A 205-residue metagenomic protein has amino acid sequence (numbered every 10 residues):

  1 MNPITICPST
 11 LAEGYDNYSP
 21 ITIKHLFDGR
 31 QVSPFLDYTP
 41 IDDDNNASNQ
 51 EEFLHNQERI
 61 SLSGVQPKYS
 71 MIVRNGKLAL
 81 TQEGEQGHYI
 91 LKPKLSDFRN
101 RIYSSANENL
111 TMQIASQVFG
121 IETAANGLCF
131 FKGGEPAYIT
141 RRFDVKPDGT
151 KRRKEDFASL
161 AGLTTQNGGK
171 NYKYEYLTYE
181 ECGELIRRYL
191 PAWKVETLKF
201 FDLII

Functional and structural regions predicted by a protein language model:
M1-A47, R188, A192: Regulatory N- and C-terminal appendages and interdomain linkers associated with kinase/kinase-like NTP transferase
P20, T150-K154, E175-C182: Alpha-helix initiation and N-capping motif
D44-F53, L198-L203: Short, hydrophobic/aliphatic alpha-helical segments
A47-K170: Conserved ATP-binding subdomain of kinase catalytic cores across diverse folds
Y103-F119, L177-I205: Conserved kinase catalytic-core segment
K154, K170-E175, T197-F200: Short coil/turn segments at secondary-structure boundaries
L160-R188: Catalytic-core segments of enzymes that bind and process phosphorylated/nucleotide-bearing substrates
